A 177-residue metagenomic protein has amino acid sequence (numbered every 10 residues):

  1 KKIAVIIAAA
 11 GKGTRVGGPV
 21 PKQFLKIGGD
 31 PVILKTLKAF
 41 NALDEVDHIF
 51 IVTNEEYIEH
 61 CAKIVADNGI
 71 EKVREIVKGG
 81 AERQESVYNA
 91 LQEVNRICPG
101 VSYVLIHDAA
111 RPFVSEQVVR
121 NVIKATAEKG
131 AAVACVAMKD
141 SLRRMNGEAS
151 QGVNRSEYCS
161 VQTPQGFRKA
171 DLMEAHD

Functional and structural regions predicted by a protein language model:
K1-I58: N-terminal glycine-rich phosphate-binding loop and ensuing alpha1 helix
I7, I33, A90, D108 (+2 more regions): Residue-level signal for inorganic ion chemistry
V16, C61-V65, V122: Hydrophobic packing residues within well-ordered alpha-helices of enzyme cores
L34-V101: Conserved N-terminal catalytic core of the sugar/cofactor nucleotidyltransferase
R83, A109-F113: Acidic metal-phosphate-binding loop of nucleotide-sugar-dependent transferases
V104-L105: Short aromatic/hydrophobic "clamp" motif used to bind/position activated sugar donors
F113-D177: Conserved core of the sugar-phosphate nucleotidyltransferase
